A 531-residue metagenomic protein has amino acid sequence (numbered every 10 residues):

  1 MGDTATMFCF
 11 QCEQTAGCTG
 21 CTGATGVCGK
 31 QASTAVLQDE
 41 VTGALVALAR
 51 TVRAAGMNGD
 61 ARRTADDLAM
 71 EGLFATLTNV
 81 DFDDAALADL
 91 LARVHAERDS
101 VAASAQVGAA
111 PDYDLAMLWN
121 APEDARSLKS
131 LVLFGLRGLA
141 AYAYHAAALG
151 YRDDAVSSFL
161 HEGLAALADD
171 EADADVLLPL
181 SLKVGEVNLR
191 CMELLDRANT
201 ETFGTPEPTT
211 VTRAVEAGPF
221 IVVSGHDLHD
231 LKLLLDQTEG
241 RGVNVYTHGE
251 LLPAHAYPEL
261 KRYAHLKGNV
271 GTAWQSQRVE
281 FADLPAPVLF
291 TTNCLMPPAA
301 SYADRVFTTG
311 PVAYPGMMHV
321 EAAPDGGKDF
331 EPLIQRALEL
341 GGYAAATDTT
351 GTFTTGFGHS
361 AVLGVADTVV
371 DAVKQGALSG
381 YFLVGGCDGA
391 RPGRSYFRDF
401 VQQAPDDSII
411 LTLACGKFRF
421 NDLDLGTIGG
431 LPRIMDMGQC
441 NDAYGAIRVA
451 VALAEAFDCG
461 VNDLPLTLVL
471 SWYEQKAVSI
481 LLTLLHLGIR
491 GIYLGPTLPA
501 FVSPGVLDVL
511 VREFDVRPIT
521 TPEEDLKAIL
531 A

Functional and structural regions predicted by a protein language model:
G2-T34, Q38-D39, V46-A47, M57 (+1 more regions): Anaerobic metallocofactor- and corrinoid-dependent redox/one-carbon enzyme cores, especially those from methanogenesis
L45-T205: Electropositive, gly/pro-rich neighborhoods at or near active sites that engage anionic ligands
